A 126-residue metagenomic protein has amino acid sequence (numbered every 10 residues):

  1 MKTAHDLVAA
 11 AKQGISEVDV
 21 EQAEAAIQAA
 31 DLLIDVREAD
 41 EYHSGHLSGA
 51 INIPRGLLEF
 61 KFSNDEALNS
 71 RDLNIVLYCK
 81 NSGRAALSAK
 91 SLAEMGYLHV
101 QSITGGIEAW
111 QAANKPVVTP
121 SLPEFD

Functional and structural regions predicted by a protein language model:
M1-L32, A39-N74, G83-D126: Rhodanese-like catalytic fold shared by cysteine-dependent sulfurtransferases and DSP/PTP-type phosphatases
Y78: Short, surface-exposed ligand- or partner-binding patches at beta-edge/loop junctions that are enriched in aromatics
